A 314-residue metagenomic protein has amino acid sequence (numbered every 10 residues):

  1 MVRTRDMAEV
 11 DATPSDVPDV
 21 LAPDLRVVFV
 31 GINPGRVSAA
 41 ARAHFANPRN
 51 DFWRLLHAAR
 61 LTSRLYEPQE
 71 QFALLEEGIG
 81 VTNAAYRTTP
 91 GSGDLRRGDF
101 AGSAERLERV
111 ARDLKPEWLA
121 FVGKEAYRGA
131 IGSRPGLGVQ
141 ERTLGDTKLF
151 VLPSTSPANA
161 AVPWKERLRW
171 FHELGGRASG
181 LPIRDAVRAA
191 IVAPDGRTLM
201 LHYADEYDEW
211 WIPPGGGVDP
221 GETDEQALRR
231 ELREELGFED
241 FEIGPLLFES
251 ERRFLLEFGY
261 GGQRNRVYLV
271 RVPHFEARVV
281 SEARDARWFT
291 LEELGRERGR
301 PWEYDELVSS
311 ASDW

Functional and structural regions predicted by a protein language model:
M1-D19, P23-R26, N47-P48, L55 (+2 more regions): C-terminal capping/extension of enzyme domains
L21-I32, I191: Short, hydrophobic/glycine-enriched beta-strand segments
L25, R36-A40, D208-E209: Short N-terminal binding/cap micro-motifs at the start of the first secondary-structure element
I32, F121-A126, Y203-A204: Short, well-ordered beta-to-alpha junction loops that form the rim of enzyme active sites and present histidine/acidic
S38-G98: Short, surface-exposed acidic-centric catalytic microdomains
L56, S179-T198, P220: Conserved N-terminal beta-strand and adjoining loop/helix that marks the start of the Nudix/MutT-like hydrolase domain
E76-P135: Internal catalytic-core helix/loop-beta-alpha segment that presents or stabilizes conserved functional determinants
E141-R142, V218-E242, S250-W302: Unchanged
